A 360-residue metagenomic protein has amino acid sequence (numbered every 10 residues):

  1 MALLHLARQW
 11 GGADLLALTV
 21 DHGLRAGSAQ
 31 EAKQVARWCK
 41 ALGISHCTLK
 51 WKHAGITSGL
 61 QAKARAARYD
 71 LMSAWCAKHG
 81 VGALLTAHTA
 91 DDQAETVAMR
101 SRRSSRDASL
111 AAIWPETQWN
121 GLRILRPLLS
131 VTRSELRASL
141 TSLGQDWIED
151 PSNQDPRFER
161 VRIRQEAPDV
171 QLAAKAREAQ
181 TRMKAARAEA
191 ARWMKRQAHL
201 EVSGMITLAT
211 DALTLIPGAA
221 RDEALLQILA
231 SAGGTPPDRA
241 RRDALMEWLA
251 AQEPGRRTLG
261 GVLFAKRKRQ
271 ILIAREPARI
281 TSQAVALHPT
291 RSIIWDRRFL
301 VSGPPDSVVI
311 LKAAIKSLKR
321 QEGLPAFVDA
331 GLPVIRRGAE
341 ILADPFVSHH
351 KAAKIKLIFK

Functional and structural regions predicted by a protein language model:
M1-A2, L6-W10, E31, T48-A54 (+9 more regions): Bulky hydrophobic/aromatic packing residues
M1-R100, R106, S134-E135, P277-R279 (+1 more regions): ATP-dependent adenylation/nucleotidyltransferase module used to activate substrates
W10-G12, A41, W119, S142 (+1 more regions): Short, well-ordered coil/turn elements that cap or connect secondary structure elements
L24-A29, Q154-R157, E253-P254: Acidic, metal-coordinating catalytic cores used for nucleic-acid/nucleotide bond scission and strand-transfer chemistry
S45, P127, S134, R177 (+2 more regions): Proline-centered helix-kink/hinge sites
W51-H53, A67, T117-N120, T181-K360: AMP-forming adenylation/ATP pyrophosphatase catalytic core
G82-A83, A87-R241: Flexible helical/loop "lid" subdomain adjacent to adenine-nucleotide binding pockets
